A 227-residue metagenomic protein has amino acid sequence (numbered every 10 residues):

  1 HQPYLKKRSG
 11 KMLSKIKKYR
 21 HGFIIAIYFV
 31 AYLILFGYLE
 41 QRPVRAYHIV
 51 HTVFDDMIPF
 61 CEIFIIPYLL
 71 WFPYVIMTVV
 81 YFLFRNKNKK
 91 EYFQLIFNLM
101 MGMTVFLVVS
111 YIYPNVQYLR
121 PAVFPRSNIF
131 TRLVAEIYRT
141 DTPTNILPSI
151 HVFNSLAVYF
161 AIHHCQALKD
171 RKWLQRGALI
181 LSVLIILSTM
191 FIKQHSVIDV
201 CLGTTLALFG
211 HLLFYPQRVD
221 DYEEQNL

Functional and structural regions predicted by a protein language model:
Q2-L5: Short hydrophobic targeting helices and cationic amphipathic motifs that mediate membrane/organellar targeting
R8-M77: N-terminal transmembrane-helix/juxtamembrane module of multi-pass inner/ER membrane proteins
R20-Y28, F93-M101, W173-A178, I198: Alpha-helical transmembrane segments of integral membrane proteins
L33-L35, M103-V109, I180-M190: Aromatic-anchored segments of alpha-helical transmembrane domains
E40-V53, R85-L168, Y222-L227: Membrane-interface loops
I65-V79, M100-T104, N154-A157: Hydrophobic alpha-helical transmembrane segments
A135-L227: Membrane-embedded catalytic cores of phosphoryl/pyrophosphoryl-handling enzymes
